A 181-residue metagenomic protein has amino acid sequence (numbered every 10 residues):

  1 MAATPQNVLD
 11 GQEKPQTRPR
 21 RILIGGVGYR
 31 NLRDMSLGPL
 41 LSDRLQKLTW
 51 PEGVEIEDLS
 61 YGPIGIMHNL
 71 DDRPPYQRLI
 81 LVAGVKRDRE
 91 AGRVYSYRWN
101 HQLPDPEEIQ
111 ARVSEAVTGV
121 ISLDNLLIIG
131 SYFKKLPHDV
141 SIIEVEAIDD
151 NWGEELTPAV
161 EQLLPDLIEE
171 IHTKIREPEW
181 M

Functional and structural regions predicted by a protein language model:
A2-K135, V140-V145, E154-P165, K174-M181: N-terminal catalytic or cofactor-binding beta/alpha core of small enzyme domains
A147-D149: A short, acidic, flexible beta-alpha connecting loop/helix-capping segment that sits on the rim of active
I171: Hydrophobic "lid"/C-terminal helical patch of Rossmann-like NAD(P)-dependent dehydrogenase/epimerase domains
